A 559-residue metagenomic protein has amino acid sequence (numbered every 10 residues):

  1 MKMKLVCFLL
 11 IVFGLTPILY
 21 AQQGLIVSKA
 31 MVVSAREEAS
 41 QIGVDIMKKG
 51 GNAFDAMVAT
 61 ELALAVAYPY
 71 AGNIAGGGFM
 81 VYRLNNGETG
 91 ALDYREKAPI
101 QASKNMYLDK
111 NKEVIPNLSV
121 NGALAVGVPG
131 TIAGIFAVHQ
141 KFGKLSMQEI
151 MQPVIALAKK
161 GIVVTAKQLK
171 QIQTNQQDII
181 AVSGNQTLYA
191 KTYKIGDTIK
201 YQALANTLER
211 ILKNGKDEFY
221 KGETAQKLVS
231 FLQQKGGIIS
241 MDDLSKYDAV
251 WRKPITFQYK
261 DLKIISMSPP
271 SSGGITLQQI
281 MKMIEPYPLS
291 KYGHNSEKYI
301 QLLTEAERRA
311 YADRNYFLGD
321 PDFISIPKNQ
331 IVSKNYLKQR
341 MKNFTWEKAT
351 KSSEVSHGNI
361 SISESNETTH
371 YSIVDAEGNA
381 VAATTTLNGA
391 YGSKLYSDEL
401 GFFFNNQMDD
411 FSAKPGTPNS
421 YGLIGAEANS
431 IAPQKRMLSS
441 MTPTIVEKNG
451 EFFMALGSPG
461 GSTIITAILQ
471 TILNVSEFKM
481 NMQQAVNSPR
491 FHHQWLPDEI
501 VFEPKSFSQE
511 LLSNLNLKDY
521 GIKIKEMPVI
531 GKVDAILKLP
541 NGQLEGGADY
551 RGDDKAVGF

Functional and structural regions predicted by a protein language model:
V6-P17: Bacterial N-terminal signal peptides
Q22-Q41, D45, N52-K221, Q226-S268 (+5 more regions): Noncatalytic scaffold domains of N-terminal-nucleophile
F54-T60, Q148-K159, Q226-V229, H294-Y311 (+2 more regions): Short, well-structured alpha-helical segments that form the helix of a local strand-helix-strand
V66-A91, I238-S240, A380-K448, F478 (+1 more regions): Active-site rim segments in enzyme catalytic domains, especially the processed small/beta chain of N-terminal
G72-N73, G77-L84, T369-I373, P443-I445 (+2 more regions): Short beta-strand scaffold segments in enzyme catalytic cores
G274-S290, V446-M454, G460-M482, V486: M16/insulysin-pitrilysin zinc metalloprotease superfamily fold
P286-T386, Y396-L400, P415-G416, E526: Internal maturation/activation junctions in enzymes
K435, E477-P528: Extended C-terminal subregions enriched in glycine
